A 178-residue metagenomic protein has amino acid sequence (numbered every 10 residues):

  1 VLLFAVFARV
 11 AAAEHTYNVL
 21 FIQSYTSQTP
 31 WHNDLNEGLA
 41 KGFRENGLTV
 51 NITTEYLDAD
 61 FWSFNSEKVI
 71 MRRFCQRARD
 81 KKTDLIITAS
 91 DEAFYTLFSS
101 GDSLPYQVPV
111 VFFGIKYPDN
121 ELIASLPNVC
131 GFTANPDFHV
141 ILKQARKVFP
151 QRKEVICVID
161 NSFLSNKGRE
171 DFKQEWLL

Functional and structural regions predicted by a protein language model:
V1-V6: Bacterial N-terminal signal peptides
V10-L178: Short hydrophobic alpha-helices and adjacent helix-cap/hinge residues
